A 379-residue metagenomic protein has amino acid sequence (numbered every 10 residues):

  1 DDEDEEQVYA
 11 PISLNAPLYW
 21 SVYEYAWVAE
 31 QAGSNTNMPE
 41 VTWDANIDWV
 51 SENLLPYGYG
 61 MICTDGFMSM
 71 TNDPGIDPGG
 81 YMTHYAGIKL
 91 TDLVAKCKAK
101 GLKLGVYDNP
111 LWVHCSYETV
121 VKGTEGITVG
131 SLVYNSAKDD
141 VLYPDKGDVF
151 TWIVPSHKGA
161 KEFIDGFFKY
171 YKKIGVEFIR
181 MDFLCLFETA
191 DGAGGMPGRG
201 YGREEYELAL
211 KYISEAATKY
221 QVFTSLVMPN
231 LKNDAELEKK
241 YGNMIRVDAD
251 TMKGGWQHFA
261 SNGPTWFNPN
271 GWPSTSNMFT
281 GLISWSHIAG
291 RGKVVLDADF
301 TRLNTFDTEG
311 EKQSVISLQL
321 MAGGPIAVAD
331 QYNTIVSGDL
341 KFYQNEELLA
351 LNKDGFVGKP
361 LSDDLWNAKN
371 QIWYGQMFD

Functional and structural regions predicted by a protein language model:
D2-G105, N109-C115, P325-V328, V336 (+2 more regions): Conserved structural scaffold segments of CAZyme catalytic domains across common CAZy folds
N15-S21, L210-D379: Active-site-proximal substrate-binding groove within the catalytic cores of carbohydrate-active enzymes
E24-T42, D148-F163, T308: Active-site mouth loops of central-metabolism enzymes
E30-M38, V120-I127, T189-E204: Short, flexible/disordered intra-domain loops and linkers
G58-M68, F163-G195: Active-site groove signature of glycoside hydrolases
P74-I88, P155-H157, F187-I213: Active-site cleft segment of glycoside hydrolase catalytic domains centered on the general acid/base Glu
K103, E177, F223: Residue-level detector of anion-binding/catalytic polar loops
P110-I174: Active-site-adjacent "subsite" loops/lids of carbohydrate-active enzymes
